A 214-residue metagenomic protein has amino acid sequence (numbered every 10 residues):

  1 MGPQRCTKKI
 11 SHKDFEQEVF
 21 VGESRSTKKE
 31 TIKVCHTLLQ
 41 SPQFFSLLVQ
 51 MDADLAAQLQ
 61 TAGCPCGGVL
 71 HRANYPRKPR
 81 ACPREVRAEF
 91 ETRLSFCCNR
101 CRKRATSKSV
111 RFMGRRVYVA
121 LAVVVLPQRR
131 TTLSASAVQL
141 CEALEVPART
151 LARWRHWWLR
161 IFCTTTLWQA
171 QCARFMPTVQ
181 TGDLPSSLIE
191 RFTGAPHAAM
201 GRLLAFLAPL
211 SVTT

Functional and structural regions predicted by a protein language model:
G2-F45, Q50, Q60, H156 (+1 more regions): Long C-terminal interaction/binding lobes of large macromolecular proteins
P3, E23, Y75-K78, C82 (+2 more regions): Intrinsically disordered, low-complexity sequence elements enriched in Ser/Thr/Gly/Pro
K9, G67-V69, C101: General secretory precursor processing signal
K28, I32-C35, L39, L48 (+4 more regions): Generic preference for well-ordered secondary structure
K29-I32, E89-S95, V119-A122: Short, functional N-terminal and low-complexity linear motifs
Q40, F45, M51, R116-A120 (+1 more regions): General structural signal for secondary-structure boundaries
F44-C97, T106: N-terminal juxtadomain amphipathic helix that follows a signal peptide/anchor or precedes a small N-terminal auxiliary
S95, N99-G182: Short, positively charged, Gly/Tyr-enriched micro-motifs that form contact patches at catalytic or ligand/partner
